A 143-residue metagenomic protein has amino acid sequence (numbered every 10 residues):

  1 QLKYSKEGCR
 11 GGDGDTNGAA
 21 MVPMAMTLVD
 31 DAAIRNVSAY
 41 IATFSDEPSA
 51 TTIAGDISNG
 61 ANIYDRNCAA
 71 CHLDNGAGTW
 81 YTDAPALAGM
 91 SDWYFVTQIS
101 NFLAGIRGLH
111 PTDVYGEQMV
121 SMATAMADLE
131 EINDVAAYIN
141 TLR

Functional and structural regions predicted by a protein language model:
Q1-L2, G60: Generic hydrophobic alpha-helical segments
K3-I34, I41-F44, S49-G55, Y81-A86 (+1 more regions): Axial heme c-ligation environment in periplasmic c-type cytochrome domains
M24, C71-D74, M90, M122: Small disulfide-bonded, cysteine-rich extracellular recognition modules and tandem repeats
V37, C68-C71, V135: Hydrophobic packing within well-folded, soluble alpha/beta domains
T52-A77: Sequence/structural segment immediately N-terminal to covalent heme-attachment motifs in c-type and related
A61-D65, A69, G89-Q98: Sequence context surrounding c-type heme c attachment/ligation sites in exported
